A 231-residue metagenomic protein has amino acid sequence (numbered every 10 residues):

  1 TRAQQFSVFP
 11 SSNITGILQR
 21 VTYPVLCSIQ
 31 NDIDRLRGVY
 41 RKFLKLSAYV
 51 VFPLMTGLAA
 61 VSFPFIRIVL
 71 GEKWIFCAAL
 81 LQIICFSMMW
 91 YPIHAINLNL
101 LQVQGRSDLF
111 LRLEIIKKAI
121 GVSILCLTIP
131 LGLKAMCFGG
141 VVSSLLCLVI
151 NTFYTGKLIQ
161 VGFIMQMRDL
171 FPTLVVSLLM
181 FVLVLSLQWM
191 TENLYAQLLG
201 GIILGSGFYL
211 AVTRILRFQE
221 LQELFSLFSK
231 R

Functional and structural regions predicted by a protein language model:
T1-F9, P24-S28, F63-K73, R217: Helix-terminus/linker motif at the lipid-water interface of multi-pass membrane proteins
T1-V8, R37-V39, K73-L81, L199-G200: Interfacial/gating helices of multi-pass transporter permease domains
A3, S7-V51, L98-V103: Helix-loop junctions and terminal segments of transmembrane helices in multi-pass membrane transport/translocation
Q4, Q19, A79-K157, G201-S206: Short runs within selected transmembrane alpha-helices of multi-pass transporters and secretion channels
I14-T15, Y40-Y91, V122-L127, L178: Alpha-helical transmembrane segments of multi-pass membrane transport and lipid-handling proteins
F76-L80, G132, M136, M165 (+3 more regions): Residue-level signature of transmembrane alpha-helical entry/exit and packing/kink sites in multi-pass membrane
I116-I120, F171-L185: Hydrophobic membrane-spanning alpha-helices of multi-pass integral membrane proteins
F153-G156, V161-F163, L170, L183-R231: Membrane-proximal transmembrane or re-entrant/amphipathic helices at the cytosolic face
